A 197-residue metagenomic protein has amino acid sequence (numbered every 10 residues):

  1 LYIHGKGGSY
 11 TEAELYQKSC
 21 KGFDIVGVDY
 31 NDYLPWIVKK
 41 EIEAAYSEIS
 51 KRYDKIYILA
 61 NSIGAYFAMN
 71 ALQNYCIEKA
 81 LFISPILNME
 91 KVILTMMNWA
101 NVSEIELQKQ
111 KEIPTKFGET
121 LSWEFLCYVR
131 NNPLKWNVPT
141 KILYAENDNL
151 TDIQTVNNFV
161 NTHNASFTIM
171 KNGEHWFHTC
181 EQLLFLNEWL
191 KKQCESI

Functional and structural regions predicted by a protein language model:
L1-K6, L59, I83, L143: Short hydrophobic segments within beta-strands
L1-Y33: Short, surface-exposed "cap/lid" segments of acyl-processing enzymes
Y10-Q17, K39, I153-N157: Short, surface-exposed alpha-helical segments at coil->helix boundaries
G27-R52: Catalytic nucleophile-loop/oxyanion-hole region of alpha/beta-hydrolase and closely related hydrolase-like folds
I56-Y57, T140: Generic beta-sheet signal
L59-A68: Gly/Ala-rich beta-loop-alpha elbow adjacent to hydrolase catalytic centers
A71-L72: Aromatic pocket-lining residues of Rossmann-like dinucleotide-binding sites
C76-I197: The alpha/beta-hydrolase serine catalytic core
